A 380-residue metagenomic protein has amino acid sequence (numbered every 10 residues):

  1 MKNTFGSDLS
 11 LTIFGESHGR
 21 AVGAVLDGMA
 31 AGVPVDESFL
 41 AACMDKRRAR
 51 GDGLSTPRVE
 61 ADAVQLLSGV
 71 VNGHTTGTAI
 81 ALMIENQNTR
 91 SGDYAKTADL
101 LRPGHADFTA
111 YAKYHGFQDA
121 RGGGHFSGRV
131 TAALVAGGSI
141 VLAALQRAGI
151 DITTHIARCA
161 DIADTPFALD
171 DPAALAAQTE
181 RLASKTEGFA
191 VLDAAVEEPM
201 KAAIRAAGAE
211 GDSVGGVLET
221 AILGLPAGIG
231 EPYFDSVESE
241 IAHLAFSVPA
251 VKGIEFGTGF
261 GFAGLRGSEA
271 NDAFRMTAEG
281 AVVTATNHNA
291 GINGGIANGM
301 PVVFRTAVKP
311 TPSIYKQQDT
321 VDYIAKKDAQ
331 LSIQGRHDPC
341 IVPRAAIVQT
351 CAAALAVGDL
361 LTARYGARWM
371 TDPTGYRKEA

Functional and structural regions predicted by a protein language model:
M1-A380: Generic N-terminal targeting/processing segments that precede catalytic cores or assembly contacts
